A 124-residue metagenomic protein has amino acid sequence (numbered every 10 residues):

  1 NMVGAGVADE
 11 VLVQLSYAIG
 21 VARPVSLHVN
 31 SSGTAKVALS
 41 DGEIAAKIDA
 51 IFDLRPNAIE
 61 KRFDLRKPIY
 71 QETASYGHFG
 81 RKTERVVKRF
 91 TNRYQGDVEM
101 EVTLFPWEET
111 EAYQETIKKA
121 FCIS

Functional and structural regions predicted by a protein language model:
N1-S124: A domain-level signal for the structural core that forms small-molecule/cofactor-binding pockets and catalytic centers
